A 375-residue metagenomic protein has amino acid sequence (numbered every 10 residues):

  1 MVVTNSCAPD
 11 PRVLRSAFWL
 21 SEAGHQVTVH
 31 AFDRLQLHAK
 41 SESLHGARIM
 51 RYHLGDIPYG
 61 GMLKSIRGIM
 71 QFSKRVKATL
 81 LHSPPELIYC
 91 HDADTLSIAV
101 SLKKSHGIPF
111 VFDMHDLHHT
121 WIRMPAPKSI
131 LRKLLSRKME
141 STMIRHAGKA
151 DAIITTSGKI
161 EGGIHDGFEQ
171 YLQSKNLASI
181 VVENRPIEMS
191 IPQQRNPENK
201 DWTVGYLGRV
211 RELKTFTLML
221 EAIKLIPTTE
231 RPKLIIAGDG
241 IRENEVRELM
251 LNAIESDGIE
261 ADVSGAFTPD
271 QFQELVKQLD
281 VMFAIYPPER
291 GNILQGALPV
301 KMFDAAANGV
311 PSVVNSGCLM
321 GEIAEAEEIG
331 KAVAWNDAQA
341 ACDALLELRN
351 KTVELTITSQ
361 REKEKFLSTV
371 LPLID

Functional and structural regions predicted by a protein language model:
M1-L37, E42, A152, G158 (+4 more regions): N-terminal subdomain of nucleotide-sugar transferases
K74-L81, S97, S101-S105, H118-H119 (+1 more regions): Membrane-proximal helix-turn-helix segments that form the acceptor-binding/catalytic region of lipid-linked
R137-S179, P186-E188: A short, active-site helix/loop in glycosyltransferases that binds the activated sugar's phosphate group
I154, P186-E188, N196-K224, I235: Conserved donor-binding/catalytic core segment of Leloir-type glycosyltransferases
R247-V276, V281: Nucleotide-activated donor-binding/catalytic signature segment of Leloir-type glycosyltransferases, i.e., the conserved
V281-A284, D304-V314: Short hydrophobic beta-strand element within catalytic cores of glycosyltransferases and related nucleotide-activated
A326-E327, K331-A338, L346-R349: Conserved acidic donor-binding segment of nucleotide-sugar-dependent glycosyltransferases
N336-A340, R349-D375: A charged, aromatic-enriched C-terminal amphipathic alpha-helix characteristic of glycosyltransferases across folds
